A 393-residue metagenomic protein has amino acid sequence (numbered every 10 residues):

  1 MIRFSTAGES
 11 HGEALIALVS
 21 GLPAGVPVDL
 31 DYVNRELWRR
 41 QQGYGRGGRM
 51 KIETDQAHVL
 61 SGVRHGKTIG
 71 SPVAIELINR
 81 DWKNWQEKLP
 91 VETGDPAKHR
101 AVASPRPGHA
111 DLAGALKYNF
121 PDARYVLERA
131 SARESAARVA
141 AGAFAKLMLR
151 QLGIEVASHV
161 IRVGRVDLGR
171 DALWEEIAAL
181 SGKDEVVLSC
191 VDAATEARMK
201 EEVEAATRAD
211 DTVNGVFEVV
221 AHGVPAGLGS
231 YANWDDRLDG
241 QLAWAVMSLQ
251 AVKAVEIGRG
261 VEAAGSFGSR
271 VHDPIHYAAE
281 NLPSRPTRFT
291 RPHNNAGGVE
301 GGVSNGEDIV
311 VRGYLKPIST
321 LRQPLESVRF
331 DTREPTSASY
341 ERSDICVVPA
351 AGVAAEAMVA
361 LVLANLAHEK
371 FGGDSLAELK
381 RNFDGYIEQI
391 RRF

Functional and structural regions predicted by a protein language model:
M1-F393: Generic N-terminal targeting/processing segments that precede catalytic cores or assembly contacts
